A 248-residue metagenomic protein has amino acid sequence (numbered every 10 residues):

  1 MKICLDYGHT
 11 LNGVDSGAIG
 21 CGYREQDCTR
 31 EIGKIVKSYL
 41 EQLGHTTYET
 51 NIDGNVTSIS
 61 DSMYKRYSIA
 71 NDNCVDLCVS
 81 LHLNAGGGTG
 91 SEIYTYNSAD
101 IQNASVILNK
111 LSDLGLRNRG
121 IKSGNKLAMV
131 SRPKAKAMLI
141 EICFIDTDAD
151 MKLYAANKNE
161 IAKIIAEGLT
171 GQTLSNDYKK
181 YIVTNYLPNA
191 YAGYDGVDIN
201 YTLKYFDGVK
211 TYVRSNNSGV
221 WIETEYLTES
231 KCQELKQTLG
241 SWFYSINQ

Functional and structural regions predicted by a protein language model:
M1, N109, D113, W221 (+1 more regions): Secreted glycan hydrolases and related glycan-binding modules that recognize and/or cleave
M1-G22: Short glycine-rich His-centered loop
L5, M138-I140, I222: Short beta-strand motif preference
Y7-H9, A85, F144, Y226: A mature extracytoplasmic/lumenal domain signature
V14-S16, T89, A104, Q233: Generic domain-boundary/flexible-linker signal
Y23-N176: Active-site-proximal helix/loop segments of hydrolytic enzymes
N176-Q248: Solvent-exposed beta-strand motifs enriched in subsets of small alpha/beta binding domains, especially certain
